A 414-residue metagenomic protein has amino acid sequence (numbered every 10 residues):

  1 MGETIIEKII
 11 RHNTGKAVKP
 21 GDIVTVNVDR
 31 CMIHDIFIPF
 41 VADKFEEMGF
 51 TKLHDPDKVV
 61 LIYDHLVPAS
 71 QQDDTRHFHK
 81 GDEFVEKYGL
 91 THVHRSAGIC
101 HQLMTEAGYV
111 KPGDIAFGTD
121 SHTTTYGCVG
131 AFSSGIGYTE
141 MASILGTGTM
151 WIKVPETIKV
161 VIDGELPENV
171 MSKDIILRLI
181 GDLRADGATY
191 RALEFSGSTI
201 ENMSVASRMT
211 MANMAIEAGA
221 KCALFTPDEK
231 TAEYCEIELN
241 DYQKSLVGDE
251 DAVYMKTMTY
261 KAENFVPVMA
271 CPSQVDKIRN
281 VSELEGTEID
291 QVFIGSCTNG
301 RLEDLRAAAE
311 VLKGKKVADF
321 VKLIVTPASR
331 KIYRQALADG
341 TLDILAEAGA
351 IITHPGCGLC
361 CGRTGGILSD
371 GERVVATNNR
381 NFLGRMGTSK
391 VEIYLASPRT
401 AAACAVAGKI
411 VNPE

Functional and structural regions predicted by a protein language model:
M1-E414: Fe-S-dependent hydro-lyases/dehydratases of central metabolism
